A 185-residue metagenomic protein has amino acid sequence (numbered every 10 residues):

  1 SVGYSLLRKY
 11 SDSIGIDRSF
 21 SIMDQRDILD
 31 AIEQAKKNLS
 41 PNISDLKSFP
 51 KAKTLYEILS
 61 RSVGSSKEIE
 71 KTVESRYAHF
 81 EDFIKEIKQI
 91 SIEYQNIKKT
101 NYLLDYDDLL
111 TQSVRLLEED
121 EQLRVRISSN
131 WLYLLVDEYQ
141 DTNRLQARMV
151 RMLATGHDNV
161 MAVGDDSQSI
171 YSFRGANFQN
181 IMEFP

Functional and structural regions predicted by a protein language model:
S1-E57, Q179-M182: Conserved P-loop NTPase-based nucleic-acid remodeling module centered on helicase motor cores
V2-L6, K67-E68, S169-S172: Switch/connector loops and helix/strand junctions flanking conserved nucleotide-binding motifs in nucleotide-processing
Y4, R8, E57-R61, T111 (+2 more regions): Generic alpha-helical structural context detector
L6-S13, S62, S66, D120 (+1 more regions): A short secondary-structure junction motif
I14, R18, I43-L46, S66 (+5 more regions): Secondary-structure transition/capping residues
M23-I28, H79-E183: Conserved helicase NTPase motor core
Q34-N101: N-terminal accessory segments
